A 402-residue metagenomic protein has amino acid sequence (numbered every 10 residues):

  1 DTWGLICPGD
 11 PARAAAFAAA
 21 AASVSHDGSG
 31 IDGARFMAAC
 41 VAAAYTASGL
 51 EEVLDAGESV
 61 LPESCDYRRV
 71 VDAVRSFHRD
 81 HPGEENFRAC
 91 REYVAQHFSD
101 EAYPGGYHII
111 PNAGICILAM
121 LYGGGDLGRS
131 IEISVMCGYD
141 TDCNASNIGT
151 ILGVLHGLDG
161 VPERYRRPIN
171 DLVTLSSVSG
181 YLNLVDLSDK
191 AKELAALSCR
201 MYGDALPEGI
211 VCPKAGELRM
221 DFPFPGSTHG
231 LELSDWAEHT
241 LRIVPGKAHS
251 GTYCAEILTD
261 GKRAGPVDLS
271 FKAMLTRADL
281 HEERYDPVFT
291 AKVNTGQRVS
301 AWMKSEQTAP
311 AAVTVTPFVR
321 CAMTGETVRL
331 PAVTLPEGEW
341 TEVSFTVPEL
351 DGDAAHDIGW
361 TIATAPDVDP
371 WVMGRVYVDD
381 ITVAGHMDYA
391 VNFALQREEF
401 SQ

Functional and structural regions predicted by a protein language model:
W3-D10, A19-V24, A38-G138: Accessory "access/gating" subregions that flank catalytic or transport cores
H26, M37, P111-A196: Catalytic phosphate/nucleotide-handling subdomain of diverse soluble enzymes
Y202-H249, D380-Q402: Extracellular carbohydrate-recognition regions
M220-F224, A273-P317, V343-V347, I381 (+1 more regions): Extra-cytoplasmic beta-strand recognition segments
L241-H281: Short carbohydrate-recognition loop motifs
V299-A301, E342-I381, F393: Extracellular beta-strand ligand-recognition surfaces/modules
R320-E326, D388: Change "in extracellular beta-sheet-rich domains … of secreted and cell-surface proteins" to "in beta-sheet-rich domains
T327-P336: Solvent-exposed serine/threonine-rich low-complexity stretches and specific carbohydrate-binding patches
